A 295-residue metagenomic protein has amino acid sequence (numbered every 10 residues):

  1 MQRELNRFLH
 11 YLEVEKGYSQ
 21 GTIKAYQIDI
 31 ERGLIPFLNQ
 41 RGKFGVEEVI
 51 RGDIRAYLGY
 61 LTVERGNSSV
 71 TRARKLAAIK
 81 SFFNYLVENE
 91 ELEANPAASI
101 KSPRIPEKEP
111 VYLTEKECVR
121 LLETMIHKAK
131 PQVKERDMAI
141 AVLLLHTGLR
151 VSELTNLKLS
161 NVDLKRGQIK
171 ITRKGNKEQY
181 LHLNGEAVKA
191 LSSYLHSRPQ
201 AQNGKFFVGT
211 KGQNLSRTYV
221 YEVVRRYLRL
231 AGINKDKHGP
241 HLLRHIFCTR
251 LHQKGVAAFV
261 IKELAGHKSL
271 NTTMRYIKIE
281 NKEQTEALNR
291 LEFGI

Functional and structural regions predicted by a protein language model:
M1-I295: Conserved catalytic core of the tyrosine transesterase superfamily
